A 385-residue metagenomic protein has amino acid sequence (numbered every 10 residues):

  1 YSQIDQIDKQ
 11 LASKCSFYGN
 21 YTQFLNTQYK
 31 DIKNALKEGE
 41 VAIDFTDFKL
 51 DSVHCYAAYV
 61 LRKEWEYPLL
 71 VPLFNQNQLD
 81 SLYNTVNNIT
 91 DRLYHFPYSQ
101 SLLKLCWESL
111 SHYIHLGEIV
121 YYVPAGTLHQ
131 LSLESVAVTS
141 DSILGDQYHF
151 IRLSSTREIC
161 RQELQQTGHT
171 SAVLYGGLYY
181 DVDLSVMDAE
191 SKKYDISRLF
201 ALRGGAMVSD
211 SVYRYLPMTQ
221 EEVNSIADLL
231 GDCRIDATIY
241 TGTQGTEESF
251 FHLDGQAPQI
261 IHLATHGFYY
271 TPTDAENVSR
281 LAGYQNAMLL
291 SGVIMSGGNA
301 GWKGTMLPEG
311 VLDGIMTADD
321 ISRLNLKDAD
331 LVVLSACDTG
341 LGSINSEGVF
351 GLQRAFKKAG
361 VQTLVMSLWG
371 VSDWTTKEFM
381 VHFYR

Functional and structural regions predicted by a protein language model:
Y1-C15: Short amphipathic alpha-helical coiled-coil/interface segments
A12-N88, R92-R385: Catalytic cores of enzymes
